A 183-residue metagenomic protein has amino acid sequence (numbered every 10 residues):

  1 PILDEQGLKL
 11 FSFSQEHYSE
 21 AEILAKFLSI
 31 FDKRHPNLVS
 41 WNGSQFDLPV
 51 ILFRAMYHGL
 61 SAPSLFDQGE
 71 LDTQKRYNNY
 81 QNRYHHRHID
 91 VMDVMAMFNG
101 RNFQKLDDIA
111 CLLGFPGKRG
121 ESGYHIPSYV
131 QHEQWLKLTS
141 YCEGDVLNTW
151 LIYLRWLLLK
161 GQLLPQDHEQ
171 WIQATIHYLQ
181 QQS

Functional and structural regions predicted by a protein language model:
P1-H17, H35-S140, G144-D167, Y178 (+1 more regions): Metal-dependent phosphoesterase core characteristic of DEDDh/y 3'-5' exonuclease domains
E20-R34: Short, basic/hydrophobic alpha-helical segments
I172: Glycine/proline-rich loop-helix segments at beta-alpha junctions forming the active-site rim of enzyme cores
